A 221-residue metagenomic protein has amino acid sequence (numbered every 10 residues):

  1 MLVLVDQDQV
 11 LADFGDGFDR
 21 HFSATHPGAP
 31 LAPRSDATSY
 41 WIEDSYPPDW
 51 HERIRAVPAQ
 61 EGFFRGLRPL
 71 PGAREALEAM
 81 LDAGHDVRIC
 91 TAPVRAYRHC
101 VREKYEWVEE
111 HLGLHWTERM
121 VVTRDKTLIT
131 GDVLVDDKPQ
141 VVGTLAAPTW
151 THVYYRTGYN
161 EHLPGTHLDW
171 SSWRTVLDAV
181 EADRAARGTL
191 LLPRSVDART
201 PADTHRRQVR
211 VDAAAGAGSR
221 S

Functional and structural regions predicted by a protein language model:
M1-E52: Active-site neighborhood of HAD-like aspartate-dependent phosphohydrolases
A12-G15, D19-R20, V87-I89, A96-C100 (+3 more regions): Short catalytic/ligand-binding loop motif for oxyanion handling, primarily in non-cytosolic enzymes, centered on
S45-Q60, G84-R88: Short, basic/glycine-rich phosphate-binding loops at helix/coil junctions that contact nucleotide phosphates
F64-R68, A73-K104, V108: Substrate-recognition element of Asp-dependent hydrolases with the DxDx(T/V) motif
D86-R88, V133, T151-V153: A structural signal for isolated positions on well-ordered beta-strands in alpha/beta enzyme cores
L114, K138-S221: Asp-based, Mg2+/Mn2+-dependent phosphohydrolase catalytic module
R119-A147: Conserved Lys-Pro-Asp/Glu-containing loop-to-beta segment of HAD-superfamily phosphomonoesterases, centered on
